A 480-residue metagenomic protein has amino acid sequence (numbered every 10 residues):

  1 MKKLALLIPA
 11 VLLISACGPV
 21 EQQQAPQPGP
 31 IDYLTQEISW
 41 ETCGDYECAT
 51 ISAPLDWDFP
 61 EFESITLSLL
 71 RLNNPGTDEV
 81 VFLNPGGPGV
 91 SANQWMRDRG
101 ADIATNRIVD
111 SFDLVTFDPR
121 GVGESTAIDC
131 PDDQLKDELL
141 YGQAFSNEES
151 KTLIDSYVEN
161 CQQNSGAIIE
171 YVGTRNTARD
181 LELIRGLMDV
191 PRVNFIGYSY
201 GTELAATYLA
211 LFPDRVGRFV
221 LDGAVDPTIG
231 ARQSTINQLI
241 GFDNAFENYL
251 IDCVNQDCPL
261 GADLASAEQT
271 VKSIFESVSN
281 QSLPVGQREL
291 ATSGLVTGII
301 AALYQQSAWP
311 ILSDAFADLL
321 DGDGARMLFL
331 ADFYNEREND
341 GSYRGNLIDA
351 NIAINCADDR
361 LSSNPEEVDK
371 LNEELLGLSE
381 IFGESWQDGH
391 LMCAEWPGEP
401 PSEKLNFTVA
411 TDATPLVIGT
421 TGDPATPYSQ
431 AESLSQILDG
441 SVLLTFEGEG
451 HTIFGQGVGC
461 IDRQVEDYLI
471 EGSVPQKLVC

Functional and structural regions predicted by a protein language model:
M1-L4: Positively charged n-region of N-terminal signal peptides that target proteins for export
I8-P9: An often Trp-containing, charged/polar helix-loop segment at the C-terminal end of enzyme catalytic cores
L13-A16: C-terminal motif of bacterial Sec signal peptides marking the signal peptidase cleavage site
P19: Short, conserved catalytic or interaction motifs in soluble domains
Q22-G294, A353-C480: Gly/Pro-rich cap/lid or specificity-loop segments adjacent to the active site
N255-N355: Alpha/beta-hydrolase-fold enzymes
